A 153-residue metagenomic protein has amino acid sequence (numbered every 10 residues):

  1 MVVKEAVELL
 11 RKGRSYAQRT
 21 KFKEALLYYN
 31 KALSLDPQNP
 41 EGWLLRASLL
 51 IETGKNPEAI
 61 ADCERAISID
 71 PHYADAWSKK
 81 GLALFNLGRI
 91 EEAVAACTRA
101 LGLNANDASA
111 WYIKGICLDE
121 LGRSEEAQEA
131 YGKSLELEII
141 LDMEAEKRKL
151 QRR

Functional and structural regions predicted by a protein language model:
M1-E8, Q18-T20: Long, contiguous interaction/recruitment modules in multidomain scaffold/adaptor proteins
A6-V7, P40-E41, A74-D75, A108-S109 (+1 more regions): Helix-start (N-cap) detector for alpha-helical repeat units in TPR-like alpha-solenoids, especially tetratricopeptide
R11, L45, K79, I113 (+1 more regions): Canonical tetratricopeptide repeat
S15, L49, A83, C117 (+1 more regions): TPR/TPR-like alpha-solenoid repeats
R19-Y28, E52-R65, L87-R99, L121-K133: Structural signature of tandem alpha-helical TPR/SEL1-like repeats, specifically the intra-repeat loop/turn
G102, A108, Y112, I116-D142: TPR/TPR-like (Sel1-like) alpha-helical repeat modules
